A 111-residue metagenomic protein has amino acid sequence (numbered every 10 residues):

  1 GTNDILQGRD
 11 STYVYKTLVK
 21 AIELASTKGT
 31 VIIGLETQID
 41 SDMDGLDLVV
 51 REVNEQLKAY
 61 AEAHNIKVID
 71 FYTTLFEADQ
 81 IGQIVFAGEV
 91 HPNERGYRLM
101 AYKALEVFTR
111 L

Functional and structural regions predicted by a protein language model:
T2-L6, A21-E52: Active-site segments of SGNH/GDSL-like serine hydrolases that catalyze O-acetyl group transfer/hydrolysis on lipids
S11-V19, V49-N54: Charged helix-capping and loop-helix junction motifs
Q38-L111: Catalytic His-Asp segment of secreted/periplasmic serine-dependent ester chemistry enzymes
